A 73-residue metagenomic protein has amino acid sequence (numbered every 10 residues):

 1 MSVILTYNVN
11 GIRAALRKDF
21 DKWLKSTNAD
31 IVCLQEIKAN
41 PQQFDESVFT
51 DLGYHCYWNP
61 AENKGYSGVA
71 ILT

Functional and structural regions predicted by a protein language model:
M1-V69: N-terminal, active-site-proximal structural segment of metallo-dependent hydrolase catalytic domains
L72-T73: Short, intrinsically disordered, charge-balanced linker/junction segments flanking boundaries in proteins
